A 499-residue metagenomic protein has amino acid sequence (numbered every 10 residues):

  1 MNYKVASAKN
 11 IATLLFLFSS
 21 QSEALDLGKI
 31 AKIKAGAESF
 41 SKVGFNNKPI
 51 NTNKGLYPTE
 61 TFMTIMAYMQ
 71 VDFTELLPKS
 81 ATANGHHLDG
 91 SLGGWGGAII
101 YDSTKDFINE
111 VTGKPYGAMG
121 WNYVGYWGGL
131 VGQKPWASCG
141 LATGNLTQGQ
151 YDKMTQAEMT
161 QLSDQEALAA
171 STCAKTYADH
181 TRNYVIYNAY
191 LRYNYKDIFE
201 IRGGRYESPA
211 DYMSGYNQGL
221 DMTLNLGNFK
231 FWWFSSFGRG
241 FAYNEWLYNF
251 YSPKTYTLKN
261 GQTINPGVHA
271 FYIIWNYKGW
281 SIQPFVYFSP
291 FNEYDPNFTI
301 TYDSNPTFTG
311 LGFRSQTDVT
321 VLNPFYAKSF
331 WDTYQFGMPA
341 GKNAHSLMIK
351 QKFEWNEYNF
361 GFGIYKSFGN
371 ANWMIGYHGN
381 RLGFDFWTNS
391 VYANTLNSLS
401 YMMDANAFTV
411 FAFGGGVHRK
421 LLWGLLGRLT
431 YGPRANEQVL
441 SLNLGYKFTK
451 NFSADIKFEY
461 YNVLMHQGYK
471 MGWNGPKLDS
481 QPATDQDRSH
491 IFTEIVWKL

Functional and structural regions predicted by a protein language model:
L15-I201, L224, R419, L425 (+2 more regions): Beta-barrel outer-membrane channel/assembly domains of diderm bacteria
K29, T61-A67, R182-Y187, S214-Q218 (+7 more regions): Residues that define the transmembrane beta-barrel architecture of outer-membrane proteins
S39-F45, G94-I100, R205-P209, L226-N228 (+11 more regions): Transmembrane beta-strands of outer-membrane beta-barrel pores
A67-E75, A189-Y193, L220-L224, A270-W275 (+6 more regions): Residues on the lipid-exposed face of transmembrane beta-strands in outer-membrane beta-barrel proteins
T112-I274, Q283-P290, F384-M403: Surface-exposed coil loops of outer-membrane beta-barrel proteins
V185-G204, G219, I274-E293, N297-T299 (+4 more regions): Outer-membrane beta-barrel transmembrane strands
W232-N297, D303-F386, S390, I456-T493: Outer-membrane beta-barrel translocator/channel fold
I364-K447: C-terminal structural cap/anchor segments
